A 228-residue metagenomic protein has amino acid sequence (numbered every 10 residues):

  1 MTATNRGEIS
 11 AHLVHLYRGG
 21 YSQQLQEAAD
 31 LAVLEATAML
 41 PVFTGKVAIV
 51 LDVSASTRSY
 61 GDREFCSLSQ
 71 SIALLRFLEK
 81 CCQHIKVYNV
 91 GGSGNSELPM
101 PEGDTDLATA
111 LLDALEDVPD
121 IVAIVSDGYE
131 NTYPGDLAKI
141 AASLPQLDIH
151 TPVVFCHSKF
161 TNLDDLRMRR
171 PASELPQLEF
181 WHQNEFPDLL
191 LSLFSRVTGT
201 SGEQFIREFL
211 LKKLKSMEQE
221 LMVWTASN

Functional and structural regions predicted by a protein language model:
T2-N228: Acidic, glycine-rich A-domain
